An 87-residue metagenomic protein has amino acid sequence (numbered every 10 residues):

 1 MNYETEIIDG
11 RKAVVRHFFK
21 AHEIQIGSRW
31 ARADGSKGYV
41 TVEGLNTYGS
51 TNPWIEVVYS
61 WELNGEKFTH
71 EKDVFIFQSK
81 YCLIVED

Functional and structural regions predicted by a protein language model:
M1, E23-I26, S50-E56: A short, compositionally biased
N2-Q25: Mixed-charge, Lys/Arg-rich low-complexity intrinsically disordered regions
T5, R29, V58-S60: Residue-level detector of beta-strand face positions
D9, Q25-G27, E56, F77 (+1 more regions): Residues marking helix boundaries in flexible regions
A13, G38-V40, C82: Small-residue-enriched segments and motifs
G27-A33: Tryptophan-anchored aromatic micro-motifs
G35, Y39-H70: Basic/aromatic-rich interaction segments and small domains that mediate binding to polyanionic partners
L63-D87: Intrinsically disordered, low-complexity, charged/polar segments
